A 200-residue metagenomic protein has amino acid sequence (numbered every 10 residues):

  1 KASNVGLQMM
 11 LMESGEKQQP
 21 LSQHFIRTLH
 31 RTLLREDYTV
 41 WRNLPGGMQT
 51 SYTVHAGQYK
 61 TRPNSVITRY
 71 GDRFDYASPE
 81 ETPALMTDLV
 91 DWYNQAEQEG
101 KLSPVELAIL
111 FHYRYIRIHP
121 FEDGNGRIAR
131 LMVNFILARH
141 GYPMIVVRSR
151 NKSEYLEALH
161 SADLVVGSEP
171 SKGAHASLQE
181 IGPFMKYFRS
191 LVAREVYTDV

Functional and structural regions predicted by a protein language model:
K1-V200: FIC/Doc superfamily catalytic core
